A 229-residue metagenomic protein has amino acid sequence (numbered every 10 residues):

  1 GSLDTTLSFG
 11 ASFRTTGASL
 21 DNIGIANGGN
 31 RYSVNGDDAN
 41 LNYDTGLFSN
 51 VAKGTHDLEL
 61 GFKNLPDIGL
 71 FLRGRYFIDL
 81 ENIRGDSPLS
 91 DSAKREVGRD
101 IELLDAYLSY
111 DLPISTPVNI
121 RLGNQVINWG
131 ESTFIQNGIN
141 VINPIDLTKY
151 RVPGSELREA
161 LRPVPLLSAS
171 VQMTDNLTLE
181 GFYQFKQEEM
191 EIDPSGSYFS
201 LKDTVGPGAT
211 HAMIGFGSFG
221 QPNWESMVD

Functional and structural regions predicted by a protein language model:
G1-D4, S8, G181, P222-D229: Short intrinsically disordered, low-complexity coil segments enriched in acidic
G1-N35, L41-N42, L70-G74: Transmembrane beta-strand segments of Gram-negative outer membrane beta-barrel proteins
D4, T55-E59, Y107-S109, E156 (+2 more regions): Outer-membrane beta-barrel architecture
S19-L41, P194, Y198-F199, V205-D229: Flexible glycine-rich, low-complexity coil/linker segments exposed to the extracellular/periplasmic environment
N35-A39, G46-G54, R99-L104, L161-P165: Residues that define the transmembrane beta-barrel architecture of outer-membrane proteins
D38-D44, L89-E96, V152-S155, G220-V228: Extracellular loop and loop/strand-boundary signature of outer-membrane beta-barrel proteins
L41-D79: Glycine- and aromatic-enriched membrane insertion/assembly motifs of diderm outer-membrane and organelle channel
P66-V205: Outer membrane beta-barrel
